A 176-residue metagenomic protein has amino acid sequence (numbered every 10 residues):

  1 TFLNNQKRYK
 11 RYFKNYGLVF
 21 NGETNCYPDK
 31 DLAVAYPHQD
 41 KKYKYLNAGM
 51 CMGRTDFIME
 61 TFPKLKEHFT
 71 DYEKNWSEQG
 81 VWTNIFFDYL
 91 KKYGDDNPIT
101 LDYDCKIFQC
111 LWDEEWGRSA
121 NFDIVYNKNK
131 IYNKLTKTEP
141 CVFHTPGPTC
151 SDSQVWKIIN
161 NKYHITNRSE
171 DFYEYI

Functional and structural regions predicted by a protein language model:
T1-P28, G49-M52: GT-A fold catalytic core of metal-dependent nucleotide-sugar glycosyltransferases, centered on the diacidic
R11, F122-I124, N133, Y163-I165 (+1 more regions): Hydrophobic transmembrane signal anchors and adjacent membrane-proximal interface regions, especially in viral
F13-V19, D88-T100, I165-E170: Structural alpha-beta junctions
E23-C26, R54, W82-N84, Y173-I176: Short C-terminal domain-edge/linker segments immediately following a structured domain
P28-D31, F62: Short acidic/His/Gly/Ser-rich catalytic and metal-binding motifs that mark active-site loops of diverse hydrolases
K30-K41: Short, flexible, basic/aromatic active-site loop/helix in glycosyltransferases
Y43-K157: Catalytic core and acceptor-binding pocket of nucleotide-sugar-dependent glycosyltransferases
S151-I176: Juxtamembrane luminal stem/stalk of type II transmembrane Golgi/ER carbohydrate-processing enzymes
